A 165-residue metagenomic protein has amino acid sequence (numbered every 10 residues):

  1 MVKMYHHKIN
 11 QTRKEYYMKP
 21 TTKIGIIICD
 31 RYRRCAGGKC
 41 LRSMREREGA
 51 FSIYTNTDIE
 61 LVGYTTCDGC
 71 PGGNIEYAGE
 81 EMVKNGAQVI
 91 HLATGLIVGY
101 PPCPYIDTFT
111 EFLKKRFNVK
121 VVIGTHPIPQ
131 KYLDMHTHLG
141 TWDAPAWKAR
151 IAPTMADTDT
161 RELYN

Functional and structural regions predicted by a protein language model:
K3-Y17: Short, Lys/Arg-enriched N-terminal segments with co-localized hydrophobic residues within the first ~10-30 amino acids
H6-H7, H91, H126, H136-H138: Histidine (H) residue identity feature
M18-M82, P102-Y105, P127, L133-H138 (+2 more regions): Conserved mixed alpha/beta catalytic, RNA-binding, or beta-rich assembly cores of soluble enzyme, regulatory
E76-D107, E111: Mid-chain, well-packed structural core segment of small domains
T94-V98, T125-Q130: Short beta-alpha junction loops
L113-K120: Alpha-helix-loop-beta-strand connector modules within alpha/beta enzyme cores
